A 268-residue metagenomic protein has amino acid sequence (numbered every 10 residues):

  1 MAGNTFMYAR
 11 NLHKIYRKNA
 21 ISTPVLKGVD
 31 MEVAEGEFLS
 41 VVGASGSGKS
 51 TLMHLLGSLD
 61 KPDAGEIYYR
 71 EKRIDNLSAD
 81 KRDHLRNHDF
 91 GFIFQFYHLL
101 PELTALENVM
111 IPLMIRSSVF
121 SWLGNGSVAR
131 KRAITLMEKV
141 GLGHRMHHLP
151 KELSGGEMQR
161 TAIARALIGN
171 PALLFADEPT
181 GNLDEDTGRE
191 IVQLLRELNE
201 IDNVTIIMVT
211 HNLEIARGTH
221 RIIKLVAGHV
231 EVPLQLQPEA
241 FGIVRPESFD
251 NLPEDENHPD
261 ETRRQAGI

Functional and structural regions predicted by a protein language model:
M1-T5: Extreme N-terminus of proteins, especially the signal/transit-peptide cleavage junction and the first residues
F6-L225: ABC family nucleotide-binding domain
H229-D260: Conserved beta-strand-loop-alpha-helix hinge in the C-terminal portion of ABC ATPase nucleotide-binding domains
H258-I268: Non-catalytic connector elements of ABC transporters
